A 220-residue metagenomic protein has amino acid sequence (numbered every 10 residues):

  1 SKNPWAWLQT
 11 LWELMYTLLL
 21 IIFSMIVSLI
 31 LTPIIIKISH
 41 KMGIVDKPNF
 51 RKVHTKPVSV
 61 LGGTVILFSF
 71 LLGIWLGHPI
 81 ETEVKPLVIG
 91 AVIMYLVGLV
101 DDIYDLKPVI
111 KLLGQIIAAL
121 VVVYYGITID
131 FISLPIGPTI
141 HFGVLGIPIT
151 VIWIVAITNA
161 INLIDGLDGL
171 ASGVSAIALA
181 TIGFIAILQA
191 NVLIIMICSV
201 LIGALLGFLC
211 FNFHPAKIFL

Functional and structural regions predicted by a protein language model:
W5-W7, W12: Tryptophan (W) side chains
E13-L220: "…together with the soluble PPM/PP2C metallo-phosphatase catalytic core" -> "…together with the soluble PPM/PP2C
